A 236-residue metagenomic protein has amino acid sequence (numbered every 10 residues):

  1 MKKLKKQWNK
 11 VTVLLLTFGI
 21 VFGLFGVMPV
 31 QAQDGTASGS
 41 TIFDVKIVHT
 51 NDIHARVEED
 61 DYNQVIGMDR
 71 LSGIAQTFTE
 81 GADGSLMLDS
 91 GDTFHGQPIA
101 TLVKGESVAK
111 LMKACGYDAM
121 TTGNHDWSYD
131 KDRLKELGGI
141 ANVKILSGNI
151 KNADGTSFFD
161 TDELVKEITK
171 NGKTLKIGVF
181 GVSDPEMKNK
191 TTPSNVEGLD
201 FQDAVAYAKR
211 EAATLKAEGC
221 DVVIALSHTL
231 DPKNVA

Functional and structural regions predicted by a protein language model:
M1-Q7: N-terminal secretory signal peptides that target proteins for export/translocation
K5, P29-T36: N-terminal targeting leaders that route proteins to membranes or the secretory/organellar pathways
W8-V30: Sec-dependent N-terminal signal peptides of Gram-positive bacterial secreted proteins and lipoproteins
Q33-A236: Acidic, metal/ion-coordinating pockets
